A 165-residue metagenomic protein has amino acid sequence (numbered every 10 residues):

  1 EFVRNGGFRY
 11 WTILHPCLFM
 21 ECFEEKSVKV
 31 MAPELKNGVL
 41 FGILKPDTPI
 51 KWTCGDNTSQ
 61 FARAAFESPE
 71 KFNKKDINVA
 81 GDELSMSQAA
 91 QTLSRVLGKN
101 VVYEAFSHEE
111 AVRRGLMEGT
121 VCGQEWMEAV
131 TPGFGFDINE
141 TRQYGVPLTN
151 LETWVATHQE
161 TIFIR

Functional and structural regions predicted by a protein language model:
E1-N100, A111-L116: Oxidoreductase cofactor-interface core, primarily capturing Rossmann-like NAD(P)-dependent enzymes
V102-Y103, S107: N-terminal transition regions in large eukaryotic proteins
H108-R165: A hydrophobic C-terminal alpha-helical subdomain
